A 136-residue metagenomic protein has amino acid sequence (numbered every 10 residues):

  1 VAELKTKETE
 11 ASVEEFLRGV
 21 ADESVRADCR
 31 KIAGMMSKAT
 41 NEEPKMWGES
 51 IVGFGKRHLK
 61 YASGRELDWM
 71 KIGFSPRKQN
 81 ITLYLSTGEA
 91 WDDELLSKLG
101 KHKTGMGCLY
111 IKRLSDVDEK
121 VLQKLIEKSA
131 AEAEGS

Functional and structural regions predicted by a protein language model:
V1-S136: Charge-dense, helix-prone N-terminal extensions
